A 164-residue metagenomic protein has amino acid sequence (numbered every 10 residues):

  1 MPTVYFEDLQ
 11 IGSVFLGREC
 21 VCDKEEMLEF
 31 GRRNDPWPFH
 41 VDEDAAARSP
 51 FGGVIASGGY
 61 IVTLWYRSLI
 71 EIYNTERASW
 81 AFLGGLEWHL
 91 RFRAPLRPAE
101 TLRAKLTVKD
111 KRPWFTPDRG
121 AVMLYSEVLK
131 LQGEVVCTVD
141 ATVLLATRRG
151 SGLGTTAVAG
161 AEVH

Functional and structural regions predicted by a protein language model:
M1-E87, G150-H164: Hot-dog-fold acyl-thioester-processing enzymes
M1-Q10, P95-H164: HotDog/MaoC-like acyl-thioester-processing domains
E19, W65, F92, L106-V108: Conserved hydrophobic positions within beta-strands
L86-H89, V108-D110: Acidic, glycine-rich active-site loops and adjacent beta-strand->loop/helix elements that engage anionic groups
